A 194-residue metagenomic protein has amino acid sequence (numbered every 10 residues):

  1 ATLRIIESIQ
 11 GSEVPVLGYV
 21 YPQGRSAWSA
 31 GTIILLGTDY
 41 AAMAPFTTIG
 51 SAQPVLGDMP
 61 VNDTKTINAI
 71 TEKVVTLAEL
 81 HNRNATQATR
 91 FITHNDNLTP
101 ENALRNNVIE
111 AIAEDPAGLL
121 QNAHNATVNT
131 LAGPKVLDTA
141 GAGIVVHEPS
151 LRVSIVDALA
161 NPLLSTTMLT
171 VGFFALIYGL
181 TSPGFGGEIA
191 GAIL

Functional and structural regions predicted by a protein language model:
A1-V156: Soluble extramembrane regions of membrane proteins in the secretory/endomembrane system
R152-L194: Transmembrane alpha-helical segments that form the functional core of multipass membrane systems
